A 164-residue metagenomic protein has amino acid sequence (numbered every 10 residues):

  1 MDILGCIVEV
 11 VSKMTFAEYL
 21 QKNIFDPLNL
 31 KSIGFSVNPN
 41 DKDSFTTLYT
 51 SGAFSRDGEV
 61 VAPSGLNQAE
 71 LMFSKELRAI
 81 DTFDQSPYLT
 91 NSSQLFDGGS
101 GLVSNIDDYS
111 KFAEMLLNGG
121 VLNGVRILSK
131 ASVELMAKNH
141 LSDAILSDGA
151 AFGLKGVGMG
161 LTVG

Functional and structural regions predicted by a protein language model:
M1-G164: Short, surface-exposed loop or secondary-structure junction motifs that flank catalytic or metal-binding residues
